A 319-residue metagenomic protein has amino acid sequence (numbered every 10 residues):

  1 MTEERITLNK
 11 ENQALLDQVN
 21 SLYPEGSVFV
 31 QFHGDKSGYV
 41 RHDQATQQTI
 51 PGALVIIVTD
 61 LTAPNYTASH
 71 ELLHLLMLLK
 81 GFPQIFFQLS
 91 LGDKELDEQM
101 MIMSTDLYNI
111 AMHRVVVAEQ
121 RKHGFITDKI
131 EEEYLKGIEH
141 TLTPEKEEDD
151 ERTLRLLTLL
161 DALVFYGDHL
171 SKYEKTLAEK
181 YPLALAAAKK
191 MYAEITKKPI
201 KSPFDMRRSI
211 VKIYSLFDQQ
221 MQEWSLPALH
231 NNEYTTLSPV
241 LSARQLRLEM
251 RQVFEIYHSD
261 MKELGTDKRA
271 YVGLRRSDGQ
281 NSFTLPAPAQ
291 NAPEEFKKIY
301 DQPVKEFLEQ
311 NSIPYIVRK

Functional and structural regions predicted by a protein language model:
M1-I50, L61, I102-S104, H123-F125 (+2 more regions): Auxiliary, metal-adjacent structural segments of Zn-dependent hydrolase domains
P51-V55, F86-M100, Y134-T143: Short amphipathic alpha-helical segments and their helix-coil junctions
L54-T67, E98-I110: Short, charged/polar micro-motifs that form catalytic or ligand-binding hotspots
A63-P83: Active-site recognition of the HExxH zinc-binding catalytic motif
M77-R114, K319: Post-HEXXH active-site segment of zinc metalloproteases
S104-F165: Internal, well-ordered alpha/beta segment that forms a basic, Gly-enriched binding/recognition surface
I138-T266, Y271-F283, P288-P293, I316: Pan-zinc metallopeptidase signature
P288-L308, I316-K319: Hydrophobic or amphipathic, alpha-helical segments that drive membrane association/targeting
